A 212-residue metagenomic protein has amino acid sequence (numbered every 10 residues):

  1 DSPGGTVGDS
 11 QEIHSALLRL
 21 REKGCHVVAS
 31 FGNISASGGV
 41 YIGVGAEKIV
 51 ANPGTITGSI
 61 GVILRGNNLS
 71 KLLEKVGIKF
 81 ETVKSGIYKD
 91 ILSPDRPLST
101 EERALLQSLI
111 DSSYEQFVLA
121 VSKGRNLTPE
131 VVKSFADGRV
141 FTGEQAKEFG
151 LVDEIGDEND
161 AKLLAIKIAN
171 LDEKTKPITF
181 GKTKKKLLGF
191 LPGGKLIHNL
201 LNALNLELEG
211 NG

Functional and structural regions predicted by a protein language model:
D1-N52, I63-G212: N-terminal organellar transit peptides
G58-I60: Flexible, glycine/proline-enriched loop segments at strand-loop-helix junctions that form or flank small-ligand binding
